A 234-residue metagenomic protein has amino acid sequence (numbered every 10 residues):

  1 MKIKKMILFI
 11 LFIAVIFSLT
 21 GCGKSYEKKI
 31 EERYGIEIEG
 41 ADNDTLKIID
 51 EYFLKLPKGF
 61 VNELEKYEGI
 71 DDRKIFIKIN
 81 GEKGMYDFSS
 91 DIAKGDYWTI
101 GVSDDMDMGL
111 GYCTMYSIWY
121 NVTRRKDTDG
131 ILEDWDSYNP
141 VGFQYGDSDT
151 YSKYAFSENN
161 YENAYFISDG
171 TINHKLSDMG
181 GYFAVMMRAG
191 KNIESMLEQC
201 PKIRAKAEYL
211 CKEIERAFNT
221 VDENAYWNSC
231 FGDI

Functional and structural regions predicted by a protein language model:
M1-M6: Positively charged n-region of N-terminal signal peptides that target proteins for export
I7-A14: Sec-dependent signal peptide hydrophobic core
S18-G21: C-terminal motif of bacterial Sec signal peptides marking the signal peptidase cleavage site
S25-D104: Auxiliary, metal-adjacent structural segments of Zn-dependent hydrolase domains
E68-I234: Active-site-flanking segments in enzyme catalytic domains
